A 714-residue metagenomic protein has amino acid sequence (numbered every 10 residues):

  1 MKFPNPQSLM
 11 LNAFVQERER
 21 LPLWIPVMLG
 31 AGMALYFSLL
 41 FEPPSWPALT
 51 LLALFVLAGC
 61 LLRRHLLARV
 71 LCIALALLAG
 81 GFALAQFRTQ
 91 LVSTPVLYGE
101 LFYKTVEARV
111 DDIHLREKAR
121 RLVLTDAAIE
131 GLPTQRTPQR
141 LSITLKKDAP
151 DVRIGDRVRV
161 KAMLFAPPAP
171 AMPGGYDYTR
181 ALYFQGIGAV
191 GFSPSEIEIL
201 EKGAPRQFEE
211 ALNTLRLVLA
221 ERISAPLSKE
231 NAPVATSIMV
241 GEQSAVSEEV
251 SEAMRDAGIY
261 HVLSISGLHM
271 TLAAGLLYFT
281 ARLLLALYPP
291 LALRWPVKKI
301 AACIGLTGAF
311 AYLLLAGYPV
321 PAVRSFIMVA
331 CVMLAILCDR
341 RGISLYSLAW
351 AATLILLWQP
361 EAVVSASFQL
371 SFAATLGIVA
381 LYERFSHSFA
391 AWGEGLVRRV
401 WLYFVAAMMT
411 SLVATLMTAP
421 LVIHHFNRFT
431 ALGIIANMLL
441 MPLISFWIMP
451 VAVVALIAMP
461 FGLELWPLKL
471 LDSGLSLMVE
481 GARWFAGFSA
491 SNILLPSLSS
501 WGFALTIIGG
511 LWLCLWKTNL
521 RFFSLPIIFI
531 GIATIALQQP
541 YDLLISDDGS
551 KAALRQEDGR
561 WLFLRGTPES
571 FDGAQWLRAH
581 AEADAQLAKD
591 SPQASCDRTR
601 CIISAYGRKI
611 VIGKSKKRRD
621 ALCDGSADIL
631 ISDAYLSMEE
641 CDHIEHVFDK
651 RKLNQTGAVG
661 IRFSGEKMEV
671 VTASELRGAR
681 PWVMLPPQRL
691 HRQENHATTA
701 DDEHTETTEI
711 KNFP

Functional and structural regions predicted by a protein language model:
K2-E19, G80-H261, Y635-C641, H646 (+1 more regions): Membrane-interface helix/helix-cap signal primarily in integral membrane proteins
Q16-L61, S365-F368, F372, L463-C514: Membrane-embedded alpha-helical segments of integral membrane proteins
L23, V27, S228, A232 (+4 more regions): Hydrophobic alpha-helical transmembrane segments of multipass membrane transporters and ion channels, focusing on
G32, A108, A162, I238 (+8 more regions): Divalent metal-coordination and catalytic microenvironments
L54-F55, L62-V70, G191, E242 (+2 more regions): Hydrophobic alpha-helical transmembrane segments in multi-pass membrane proteins
G59-Y98, Y103, A533-T534, Q538: Transmembrane alpha-helices and immediately adjacent membrane-cytoplasm interface residues in multi-pass integral
E107, K147-P150, K161, L456-P714: Non-globular, low-confidence helical/coil segments that flank catalytic cores
E117, R136, E198-E210, E252 (+5 more regions): Membrane-interface amphipathic/re-entrant loop segments adjacent to transmembrane helices in multi-pass membrane
